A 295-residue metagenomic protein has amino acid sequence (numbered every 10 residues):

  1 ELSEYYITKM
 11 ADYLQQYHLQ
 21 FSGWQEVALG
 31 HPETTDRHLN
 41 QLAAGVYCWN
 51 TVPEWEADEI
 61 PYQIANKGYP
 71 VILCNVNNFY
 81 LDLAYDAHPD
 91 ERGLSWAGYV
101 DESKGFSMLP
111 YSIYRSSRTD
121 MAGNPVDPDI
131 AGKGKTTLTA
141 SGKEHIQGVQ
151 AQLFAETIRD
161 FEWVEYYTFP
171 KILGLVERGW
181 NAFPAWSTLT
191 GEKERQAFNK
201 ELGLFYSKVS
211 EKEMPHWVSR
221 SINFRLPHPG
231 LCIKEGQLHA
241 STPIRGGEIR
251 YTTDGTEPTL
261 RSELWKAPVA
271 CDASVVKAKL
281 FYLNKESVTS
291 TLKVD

Functional and structural regions predicted by a protein language model:
E1-G45, W49-Y69: Active-site neighborhood of glycoside hydrolase catalytic domains
Q15-Q25, P70-N75, A182-T188, V288: Acidic/polar loop patches that form or flank catalytic/metal-binding clefts of enzymes that bind anionic ligands
E26-E33, N77-L83, L189-E192: A glycine-rich phosphate-binding loop feature that marks nucleotide/adenosyl-phosphate handling sites
E26-L29, W49-T51, V76-F79, Q152-E156: Active-site beta-loop-alpha junctions enriched in small/polar residues
E33-D36, D82-D90, F161-E165: Histidine/acidic-residue-rich catalytic or RNA/ligand-binding cores of hydrolases and nuclease-related proteins
D58-Q152: Aromatic-lined glycan-binding groove of carbohydrate-active enzymes
S112-C232: Middle-to-C-terminal accessory/interaction subdomains
L189-D295: Short, compositionally stereotyped local motifs that mark structural "simplifiers"
